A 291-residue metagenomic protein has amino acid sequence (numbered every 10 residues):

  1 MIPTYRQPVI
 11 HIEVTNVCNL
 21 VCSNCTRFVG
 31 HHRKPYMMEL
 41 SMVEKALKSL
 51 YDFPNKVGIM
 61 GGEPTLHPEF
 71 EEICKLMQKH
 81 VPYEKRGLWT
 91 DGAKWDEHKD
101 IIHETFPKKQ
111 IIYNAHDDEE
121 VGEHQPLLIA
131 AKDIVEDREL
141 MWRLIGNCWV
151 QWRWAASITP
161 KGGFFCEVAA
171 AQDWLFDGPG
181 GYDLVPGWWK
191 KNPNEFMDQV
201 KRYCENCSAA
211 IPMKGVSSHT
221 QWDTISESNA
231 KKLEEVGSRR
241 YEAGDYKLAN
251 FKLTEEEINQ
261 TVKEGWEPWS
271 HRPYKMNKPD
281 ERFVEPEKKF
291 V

Functional and structural regions predicted by a protein language model:
M1-L88, I225-E257, T261-F290: Conserved alpha-helical substructure of the radical SAM core
R6, M38-M42, E69, E136 (+3 more regions): Soluble or luminal CAZymes and related metallo-dependent hydrolases
Q7-I10, H31, D133, I145-G146 (+1 more regions): Residue-level detector of alpha-helix boundaries and kinks
H31, P35, E39, C74 (+4 more regions): Flexible domain-boundary/linker segments
H32-Y36, Q78-H80, K108-Q110, D177-P179 (+1 more regions): Alpha-helix boundary/interfacial micro-motifs
L47-K48, D52, L66-L175: Conserved AdoMet/S-adenosylmethionine-binding subsite of the radical SAM
Y51, F106, S208-I211, G237: Generic secondary-structure transition motif, activating predominantly at the C-termini of alpha-helices
R138-E235, A243: Accessory C-terminal segments flanking Radical SAM cores
